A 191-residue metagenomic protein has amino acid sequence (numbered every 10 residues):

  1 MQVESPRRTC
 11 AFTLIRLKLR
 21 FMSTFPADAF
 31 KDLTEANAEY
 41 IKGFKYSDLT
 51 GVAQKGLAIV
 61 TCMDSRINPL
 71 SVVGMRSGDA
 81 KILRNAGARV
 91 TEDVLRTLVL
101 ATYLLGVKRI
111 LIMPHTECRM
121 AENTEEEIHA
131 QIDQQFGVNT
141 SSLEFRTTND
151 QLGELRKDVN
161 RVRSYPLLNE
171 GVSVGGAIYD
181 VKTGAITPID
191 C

Functional and structural regions predicted by a protein language model:
M1-R7: N-terminal chloroplast transit peptides
C10-A53, A88-L95, L100-L105, M120-C191: Divalent-metal-activated hydrolytic enzyme cores
N37, I59, L83, I112 (+1 more regions): Divalent metal-coordination and catalytic microenvironments
E39-M75: N-terminal short beta-loop-beta anion/metal-coordinating cradle
M63-R66, T116-M120: Gly/Ser/Thr-rich loops at beta-strand to alpha-helix junctions that form or flank small-molecule/cofactor-binding
G74-I82: Short helix-loop-beta junction
L105-H115: Ordered, amphipathic secondary-structure segments that act as subunit-interaction surfaces in large macromolecular
